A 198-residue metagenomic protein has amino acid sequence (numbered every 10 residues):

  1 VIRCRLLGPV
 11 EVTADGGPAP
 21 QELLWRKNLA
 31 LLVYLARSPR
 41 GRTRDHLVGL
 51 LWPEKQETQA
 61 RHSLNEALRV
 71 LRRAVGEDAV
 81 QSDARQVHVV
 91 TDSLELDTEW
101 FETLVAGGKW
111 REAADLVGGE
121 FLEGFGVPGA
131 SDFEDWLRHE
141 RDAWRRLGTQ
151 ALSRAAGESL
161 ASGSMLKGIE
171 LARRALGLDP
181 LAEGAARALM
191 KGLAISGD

Functional and structural regions predicted by a protein language model:
I2, G17-K27, R37-S38, R42 (+3 more regions): Intrinsically disordered, charged and Pro/Gly-enriched terminal/linker segments that flank large helical-solenoid
R3-R5, R73: Short solvent-exposed loop/turn micro-motifs enriched in small/polar/acidic residues
L7-P20: Short, Lys/Arg-enriched N-terminal segment that forms or immediately precedes the first helix of a structured domain
E11, Y34, G41, V70: Short, surface-exposed polybasic/aromatic micro-patch for ligand or macromolecular engagement
A30-L32: Short alpha-helical "packing" element that flanks the helix-turn-helix/winged-helix DNA-binding module
H46-V48: A short acidic, leucine-rich amphipathic alpha-helix
N65-L68, R72-G76: C-terminal flanking helix
